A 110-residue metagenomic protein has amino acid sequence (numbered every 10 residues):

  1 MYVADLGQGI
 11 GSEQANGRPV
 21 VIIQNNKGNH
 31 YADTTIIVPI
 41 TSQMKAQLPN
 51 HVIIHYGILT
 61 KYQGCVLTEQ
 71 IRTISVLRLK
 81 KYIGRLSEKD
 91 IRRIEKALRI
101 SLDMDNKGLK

Functional and structural regions predicted by a protein language model:
M1-K110: Conserved functional hotspots at enzyme active or ligand-binding sites that engage polyanionic ligands
